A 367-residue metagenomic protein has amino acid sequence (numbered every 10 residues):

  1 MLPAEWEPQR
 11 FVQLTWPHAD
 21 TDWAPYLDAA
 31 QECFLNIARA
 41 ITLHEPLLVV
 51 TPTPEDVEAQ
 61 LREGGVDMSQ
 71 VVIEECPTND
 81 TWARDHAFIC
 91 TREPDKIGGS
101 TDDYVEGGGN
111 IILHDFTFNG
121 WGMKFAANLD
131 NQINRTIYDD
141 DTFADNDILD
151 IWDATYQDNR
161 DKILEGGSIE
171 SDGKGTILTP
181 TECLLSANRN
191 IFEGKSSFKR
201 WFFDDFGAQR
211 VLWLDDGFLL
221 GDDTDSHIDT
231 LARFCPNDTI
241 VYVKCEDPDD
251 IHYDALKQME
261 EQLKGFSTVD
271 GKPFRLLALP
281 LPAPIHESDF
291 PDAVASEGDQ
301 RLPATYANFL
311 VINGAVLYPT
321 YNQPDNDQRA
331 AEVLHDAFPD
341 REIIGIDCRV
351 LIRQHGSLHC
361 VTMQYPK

Functional and structural regions predicted by a protein language model:
M1-K367: The feature marks the mature, well-folded catalytic cores of soluble enzymes
